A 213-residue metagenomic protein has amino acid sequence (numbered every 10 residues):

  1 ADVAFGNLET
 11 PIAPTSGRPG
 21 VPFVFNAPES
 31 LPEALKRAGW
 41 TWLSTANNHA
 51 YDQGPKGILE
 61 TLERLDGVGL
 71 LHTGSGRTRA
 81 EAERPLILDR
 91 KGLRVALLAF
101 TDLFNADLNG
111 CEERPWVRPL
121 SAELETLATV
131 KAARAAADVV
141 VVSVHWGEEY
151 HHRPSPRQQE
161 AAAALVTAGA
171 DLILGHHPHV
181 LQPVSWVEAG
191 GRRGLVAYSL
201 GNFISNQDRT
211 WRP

Functional and structural regions predicted by a protein language model:
A1-P213: Acidic, metal/ion-coordinating pockets
